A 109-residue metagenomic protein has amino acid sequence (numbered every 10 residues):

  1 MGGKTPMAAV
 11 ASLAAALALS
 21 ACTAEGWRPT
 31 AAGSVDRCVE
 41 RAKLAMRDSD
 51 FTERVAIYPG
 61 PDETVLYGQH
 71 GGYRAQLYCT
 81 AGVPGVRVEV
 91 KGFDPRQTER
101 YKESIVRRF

Functional and structural regions predicted by a protein language model:
M1-S12: Bacterial N-terminal signal peptides that target proteins for export
V10-S20: Bacterial N-terminal signal peptides
C22-R54: Terminal, regulation- and interaction-focused segments at domain boundaries
G26, G71-Q76: Short, surface-exposed coil-to-beta transition loops
S49-Y73: A cross-family detector of function-defining hotspots
C79-F109: C-terminal basic regulatory modules in eukaryotic proteins
